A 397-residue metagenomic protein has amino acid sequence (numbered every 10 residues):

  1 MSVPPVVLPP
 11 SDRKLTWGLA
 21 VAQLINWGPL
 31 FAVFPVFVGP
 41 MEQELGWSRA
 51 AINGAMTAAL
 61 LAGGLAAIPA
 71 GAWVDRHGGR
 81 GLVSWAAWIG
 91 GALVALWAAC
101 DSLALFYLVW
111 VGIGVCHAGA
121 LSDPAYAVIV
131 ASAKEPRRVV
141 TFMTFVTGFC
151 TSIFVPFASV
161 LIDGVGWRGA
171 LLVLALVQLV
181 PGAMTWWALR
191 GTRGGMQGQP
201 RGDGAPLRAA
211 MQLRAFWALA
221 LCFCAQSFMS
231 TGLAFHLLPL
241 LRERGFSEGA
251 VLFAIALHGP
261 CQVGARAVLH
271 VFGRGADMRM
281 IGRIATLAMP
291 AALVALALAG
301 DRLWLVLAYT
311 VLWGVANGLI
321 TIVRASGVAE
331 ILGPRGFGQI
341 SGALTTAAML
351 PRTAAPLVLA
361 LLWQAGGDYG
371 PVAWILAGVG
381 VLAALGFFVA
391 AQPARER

Functional and structural regions predicted by a protein language model:
L15-R49, A70, V155, L233-L238 (+1 more regions): Extracytoplasmic
F34-V38, R214-G264: Extracytoplasmic gate region of multi-pass secondary transporters
M41, G119-A133, L319-L332: Intracellular juxtamembrane helix-capping segments at the cytosolic ends of symmetry-related transmembrane helices
L65-L103: Conserved MFS/SLC helix-loop-helix module at the cytosolic interface between two early adjacent transmembrane helices
A66-G78, A265-M278, W363: Helix-to-loop junctions at the C-terminal end of transmembrane segments in multipass secondary transporters
L93, A104-A120, C224, L305-G318: Hydrophobic core of transmembrane alpha-helices in multi-pass small-molecule transporters, especially MFS/SLC-type
G169-W187, V372-F388: Symmetry-related core transmembrane helices of the 12-TM Major Facilitator Superfamily/SLC fold
H258, A276-G327: C-terminal transmembrane helical hairpin of 12-TM major facilitator-type secondary transporters
